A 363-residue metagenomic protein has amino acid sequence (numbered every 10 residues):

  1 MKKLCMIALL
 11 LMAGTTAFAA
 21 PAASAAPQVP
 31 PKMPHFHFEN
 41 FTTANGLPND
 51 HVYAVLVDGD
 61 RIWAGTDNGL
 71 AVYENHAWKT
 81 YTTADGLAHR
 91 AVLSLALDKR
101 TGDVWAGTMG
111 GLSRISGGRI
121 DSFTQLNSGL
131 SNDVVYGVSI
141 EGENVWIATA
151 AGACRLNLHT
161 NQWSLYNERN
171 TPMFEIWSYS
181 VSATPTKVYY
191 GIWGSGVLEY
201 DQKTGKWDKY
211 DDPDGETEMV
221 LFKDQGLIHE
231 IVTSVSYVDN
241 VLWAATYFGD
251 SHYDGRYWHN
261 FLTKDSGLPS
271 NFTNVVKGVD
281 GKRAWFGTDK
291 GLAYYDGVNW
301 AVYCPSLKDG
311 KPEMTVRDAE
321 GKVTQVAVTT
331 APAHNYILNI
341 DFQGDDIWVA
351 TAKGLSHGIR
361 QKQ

Functional and structural regions predicted by a protein language model:
L4-A13: Sec-dependent N-terminal signal peptides
A19-Q363: Carboxylate-rich, polar loop motifs that coordinate divalent cations or form catalytic acidic clusters
